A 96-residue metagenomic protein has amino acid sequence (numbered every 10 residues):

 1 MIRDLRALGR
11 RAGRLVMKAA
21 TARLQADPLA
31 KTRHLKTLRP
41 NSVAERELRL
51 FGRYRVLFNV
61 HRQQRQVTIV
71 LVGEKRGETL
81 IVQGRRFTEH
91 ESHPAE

Functional and structural regions predicted by a protein language model:
M1-L5, L24-Q25: Short, functional N-terminal and low-complexity linear motifs
R3-A7, R14, K18, R46 (+2 more regions): Enriched for short, Lys/Arg-rich terminal
R10-G13, L29: Alpha-helix boundary/capping and short turn/kink residues
A22-R49: A short, surface-exposed loop/turn module that caps and links secondary-structure elements
